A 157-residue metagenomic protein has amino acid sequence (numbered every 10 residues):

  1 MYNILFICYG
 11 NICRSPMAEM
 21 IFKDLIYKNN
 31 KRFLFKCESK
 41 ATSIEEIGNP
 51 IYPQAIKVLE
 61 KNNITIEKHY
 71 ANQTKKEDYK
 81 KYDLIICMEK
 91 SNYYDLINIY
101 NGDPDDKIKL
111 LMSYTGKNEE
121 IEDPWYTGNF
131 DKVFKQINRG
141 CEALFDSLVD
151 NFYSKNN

Functional and structural regions predicted by a protein language model:
M1-K80, D146-N156: Conserved active-site segments centered on acidic
S15, M88-E89: Replace "coordinates the UDP/GDP/TDP-sugar" with "coordinates nucleotide-activated sugar donors
L84, K90-N157: Phosphate-binding/catalytic loops
